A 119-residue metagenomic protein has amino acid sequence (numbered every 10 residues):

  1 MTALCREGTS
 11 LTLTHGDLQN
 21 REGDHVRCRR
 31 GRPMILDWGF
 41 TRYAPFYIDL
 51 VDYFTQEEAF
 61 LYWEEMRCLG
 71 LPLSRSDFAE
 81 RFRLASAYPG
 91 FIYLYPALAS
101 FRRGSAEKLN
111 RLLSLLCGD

Functional and structural regions predicted by a protein language model:
M1-H15: An alpha-helical support segment within catalytic cores of ATP-dependent transferases
R6, S10, L50, F78-F82: Conserved aromatic-histidine-acidic binding/catalytic patches
L13, V26-L71: Active-site Asp-x-Gly
D17, R21-R27: Catalytic-loop signature of eukaryotic-like protein kinases
I48-V51, A85-Y88, I92: Non-catalytic, well-ordered alpha-helical scaffold segments
L71-S86: All-alpha amphipathic helical-bundle segments outside canonical DNA-binding/catalytic cores that form hydrophobic
F91-D119: ATP/Mg2+ or Mg2+-diphosphate-binding catalytic cores that bind nucleotide phosphates or diphosphates via glycine-rich
